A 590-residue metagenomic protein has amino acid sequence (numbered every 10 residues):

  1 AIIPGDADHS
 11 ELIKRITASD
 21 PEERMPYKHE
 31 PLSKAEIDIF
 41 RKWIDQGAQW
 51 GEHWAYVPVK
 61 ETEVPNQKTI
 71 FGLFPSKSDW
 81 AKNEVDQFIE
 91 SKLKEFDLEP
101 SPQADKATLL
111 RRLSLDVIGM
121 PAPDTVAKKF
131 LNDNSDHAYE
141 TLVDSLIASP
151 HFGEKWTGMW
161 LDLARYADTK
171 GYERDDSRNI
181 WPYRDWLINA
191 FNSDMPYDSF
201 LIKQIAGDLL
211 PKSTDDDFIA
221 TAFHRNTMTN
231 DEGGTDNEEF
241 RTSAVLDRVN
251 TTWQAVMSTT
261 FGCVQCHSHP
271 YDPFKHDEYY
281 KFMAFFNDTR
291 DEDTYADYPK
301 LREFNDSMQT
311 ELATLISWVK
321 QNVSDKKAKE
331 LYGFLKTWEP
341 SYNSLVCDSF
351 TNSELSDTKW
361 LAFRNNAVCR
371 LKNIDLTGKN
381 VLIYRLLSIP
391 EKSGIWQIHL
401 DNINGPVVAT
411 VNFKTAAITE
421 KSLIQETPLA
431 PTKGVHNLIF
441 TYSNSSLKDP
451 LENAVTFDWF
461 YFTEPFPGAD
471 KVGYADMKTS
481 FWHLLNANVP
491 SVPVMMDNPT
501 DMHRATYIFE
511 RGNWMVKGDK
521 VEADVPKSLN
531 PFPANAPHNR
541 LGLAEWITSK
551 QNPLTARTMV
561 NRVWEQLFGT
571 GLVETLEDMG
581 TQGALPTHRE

Functional and structural regions predicted by a protein language model:
A1, L12, F40, I44 (+5 more regions): The canonical Cys-X-X-Cys-His
A1-D86, E90, A107-R112, A122-K128 (+5 more regions): Solvent-exposed helix-loop boundary motif
G5, S33, K82, G153 (+17 more regions): Active-site-proximal structural scaffolding
Q49-Q67, F71, I180, I219-T221 (+6 more regions): Primarily the internal scaffold of c-type cytochrome electron-transfer domains, especially repeated/multiheme c-type
L73-R112, D116-H151, R165-K212, D470-E590: Primarily short, surface-exposed interaction patches in extracytoplasmic proteins
W156, L161-W186, D208-R248: Beta-propeller blade termini and top-face loops
S317-A487: Extracytoplasmic
